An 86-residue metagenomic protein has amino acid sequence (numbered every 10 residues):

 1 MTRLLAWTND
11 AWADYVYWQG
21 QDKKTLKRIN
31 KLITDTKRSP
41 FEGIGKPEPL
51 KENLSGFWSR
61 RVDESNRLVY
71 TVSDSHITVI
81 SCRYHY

Functional and structural regions predicted by a protein language model:
M1-L4, D10-L26, K31, I44 (+3 more regions): Enriched for short, Lys/Arg-rich terminal
R38-F41: Generic structural signal for secondary-structure transition and capping sites
